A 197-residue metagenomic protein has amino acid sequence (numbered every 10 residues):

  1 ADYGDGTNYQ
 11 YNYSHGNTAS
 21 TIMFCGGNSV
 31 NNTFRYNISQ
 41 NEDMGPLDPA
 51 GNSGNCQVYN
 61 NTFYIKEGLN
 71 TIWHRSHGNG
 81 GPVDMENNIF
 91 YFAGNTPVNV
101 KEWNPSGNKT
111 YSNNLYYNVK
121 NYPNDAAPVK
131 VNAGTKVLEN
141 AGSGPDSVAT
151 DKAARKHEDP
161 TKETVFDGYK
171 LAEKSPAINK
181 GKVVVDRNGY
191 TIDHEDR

Functional and structural regions predicted by a protein language model:
A1-F24, V30-D43, G54-E67, G81-F92 (+2 more regions): Right-handed parallel beta-helix
A1-Y3, S20-N28, G45-N52, L69-N79 (+2 more regions): Glycine-rich beta-solenoid repeat tracts in large extracellular/virion proteins
S14, M23-F24, D48-P49, N61 (+5 more regions): Surface-exposed beta-strand edges and their flanking turn/coil or helix-capping segments
S29, D43, K156-P160: Generic, low-specificity signal for short hydrophobic/alpha-helical stretches with a mild N-terminal bias, encompassing
N79-N87, Y91-R197: Acidic, glycine- and Ser/Thr-rich low-complexity intrinsically disordered tracts in extracellular/secreted proteins
